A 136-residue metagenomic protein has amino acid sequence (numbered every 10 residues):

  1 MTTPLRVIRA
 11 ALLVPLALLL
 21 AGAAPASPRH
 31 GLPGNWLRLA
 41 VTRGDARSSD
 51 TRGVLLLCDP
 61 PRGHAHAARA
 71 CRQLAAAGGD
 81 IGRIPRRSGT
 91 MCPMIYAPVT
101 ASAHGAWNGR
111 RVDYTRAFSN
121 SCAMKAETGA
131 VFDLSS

Functional and structural regions predicted by a protein language model:
T2-H104, N108-S136: N- and C-terminal low-complexity/disordered segments
